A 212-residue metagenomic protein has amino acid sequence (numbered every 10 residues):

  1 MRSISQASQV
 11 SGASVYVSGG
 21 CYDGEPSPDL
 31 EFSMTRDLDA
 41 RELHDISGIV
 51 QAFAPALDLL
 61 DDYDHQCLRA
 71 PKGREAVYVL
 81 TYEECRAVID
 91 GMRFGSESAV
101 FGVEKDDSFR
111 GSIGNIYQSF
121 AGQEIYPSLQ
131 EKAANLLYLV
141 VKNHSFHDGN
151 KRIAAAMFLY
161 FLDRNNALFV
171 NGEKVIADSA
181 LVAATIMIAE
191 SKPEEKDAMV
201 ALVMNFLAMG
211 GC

Functional and structural regions predicted by a protein language model:
M1-C212: FIC/Doc superfamily catalytic core
